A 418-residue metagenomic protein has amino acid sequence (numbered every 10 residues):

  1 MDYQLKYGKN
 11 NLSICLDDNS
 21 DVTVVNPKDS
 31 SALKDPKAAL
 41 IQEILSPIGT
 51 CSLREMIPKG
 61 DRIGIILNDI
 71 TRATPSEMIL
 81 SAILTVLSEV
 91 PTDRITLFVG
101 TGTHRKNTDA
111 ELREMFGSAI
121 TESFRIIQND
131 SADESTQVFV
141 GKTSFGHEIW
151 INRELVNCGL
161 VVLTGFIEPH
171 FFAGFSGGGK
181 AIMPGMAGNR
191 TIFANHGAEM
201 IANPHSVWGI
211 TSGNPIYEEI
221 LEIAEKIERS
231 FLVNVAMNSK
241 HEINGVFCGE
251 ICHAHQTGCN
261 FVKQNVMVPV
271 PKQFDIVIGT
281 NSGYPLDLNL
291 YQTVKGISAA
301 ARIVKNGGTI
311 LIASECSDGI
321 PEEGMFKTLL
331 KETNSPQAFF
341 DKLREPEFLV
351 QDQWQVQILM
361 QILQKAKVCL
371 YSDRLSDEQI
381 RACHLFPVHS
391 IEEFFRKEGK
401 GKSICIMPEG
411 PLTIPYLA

Functional and structural regions predicted by a protein language model:
M1-E43: N-terminal amphipathic/basic leader segments beginning at the initiator methionine
I48-G64, L87-T92, V268-I276, I303-K305 (+1 more regions): Glycine-rich phosphate/diphosphate-binding loops that line cofactor/substrate pockets in enzymes
R62-A73, T96-G102, I278-T280: Short glycine-rich or small-residue beta-strand-to-loop segments that form or flank ligand, phosphate, metal/Fe-S
R72-T92, T293-I303: Histidine-anchored nucleotide/phosphate-binding helix
L84, R94-S131, S144-H147, N157-L160: A generic, well-ordered mixed alpha/beta core segment in the N-terminal half of proteins
L112-Q137, N334-L349: A glycine-rich helix N-cap at a beta->alpha junction
S123-G141, H147-Q273: Conserved, well-structured core segments that form the ligand-binding/active-site neighborhood of functional domains
T293-V294, S298-A418: C-terminal non-catalytic interaction/assembly regions of soluble proteins
